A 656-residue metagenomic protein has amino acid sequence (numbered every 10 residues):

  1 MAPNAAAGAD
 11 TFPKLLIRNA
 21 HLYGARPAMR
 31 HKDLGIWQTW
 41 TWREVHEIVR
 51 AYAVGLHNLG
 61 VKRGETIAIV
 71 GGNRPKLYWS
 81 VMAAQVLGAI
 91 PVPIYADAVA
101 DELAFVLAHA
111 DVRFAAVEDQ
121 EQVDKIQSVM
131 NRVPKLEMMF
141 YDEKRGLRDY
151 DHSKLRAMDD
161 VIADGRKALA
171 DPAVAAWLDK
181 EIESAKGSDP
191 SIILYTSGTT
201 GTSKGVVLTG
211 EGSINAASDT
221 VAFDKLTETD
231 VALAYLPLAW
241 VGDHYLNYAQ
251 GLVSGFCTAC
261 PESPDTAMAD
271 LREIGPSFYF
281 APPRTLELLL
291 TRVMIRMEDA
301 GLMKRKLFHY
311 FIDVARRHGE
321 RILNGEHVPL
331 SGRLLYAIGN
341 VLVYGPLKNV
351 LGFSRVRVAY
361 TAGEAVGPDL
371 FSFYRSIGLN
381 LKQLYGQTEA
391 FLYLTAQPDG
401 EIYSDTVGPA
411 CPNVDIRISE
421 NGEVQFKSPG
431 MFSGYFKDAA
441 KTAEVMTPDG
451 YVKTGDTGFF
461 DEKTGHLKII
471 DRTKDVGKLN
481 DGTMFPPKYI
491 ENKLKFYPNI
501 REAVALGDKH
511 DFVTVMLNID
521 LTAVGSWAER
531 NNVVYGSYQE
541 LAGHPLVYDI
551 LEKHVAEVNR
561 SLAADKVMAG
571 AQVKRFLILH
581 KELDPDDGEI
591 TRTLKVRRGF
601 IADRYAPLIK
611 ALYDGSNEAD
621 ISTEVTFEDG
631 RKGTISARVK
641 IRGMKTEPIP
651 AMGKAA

Functional and structural regions predicted by a protein language model:
G8, A25-R74, Y78-M82, V99-A104 (+3 more regions): Conserved AMP-binding/adenylate-forming core of the ANL superfamily
L15-W40, L147, L577-L583: AMP-dependent adenylate-forming
I17, V54, N58-L59, V86-D164: Structural core segment of the AMP-binding/adenylate-forming
G24-P27, R156-Y195, T202, K225-V231: Conserved pre-ATP/AMP-binding loop-to-beta segment of ANL
T39-R43, E183, S191-A217: Conserved AMP-binding A3 loop
I214-V231, L238-Y344, R355: Conserved AMP-binding/adenylation subdomain of ANL enzymes
A410-S419, E423-L479: Conserved ATP-binding/catalytic segment of the ANL
E502-V504, E552, E557-A655: Conserved C-terminal "lid"/linker of ANL adenylate-forming enzymes
